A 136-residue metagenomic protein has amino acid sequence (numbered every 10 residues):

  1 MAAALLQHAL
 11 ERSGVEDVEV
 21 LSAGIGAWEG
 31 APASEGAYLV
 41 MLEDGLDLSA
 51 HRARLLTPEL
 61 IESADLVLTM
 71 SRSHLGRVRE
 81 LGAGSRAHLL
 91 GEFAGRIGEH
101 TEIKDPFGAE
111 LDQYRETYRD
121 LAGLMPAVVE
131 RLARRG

Functional and structural regions predicted by a protein language model:
M1-G136: Short polar/charged helix/loop
